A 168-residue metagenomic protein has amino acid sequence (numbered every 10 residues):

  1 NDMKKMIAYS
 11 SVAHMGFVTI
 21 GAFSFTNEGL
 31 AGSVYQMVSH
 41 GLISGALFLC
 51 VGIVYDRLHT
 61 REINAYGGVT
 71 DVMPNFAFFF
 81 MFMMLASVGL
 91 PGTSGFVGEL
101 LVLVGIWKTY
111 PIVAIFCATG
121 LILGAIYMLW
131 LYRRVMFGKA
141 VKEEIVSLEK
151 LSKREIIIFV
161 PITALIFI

Functional and structural regions predicted by a protein language model:
N1, S24-F25, H59: Short helix-capping/hinge motifs at transmembrane helix termini and TM-loop junctions
N1-V12, A31-V38: Hydrophobic alpha-helical membrane segments of integral membrane proteins
A8-H14, V18, I43-G124, I145-I166: Interfacial and helix-entry/exit segments of alpha-helical transmembrane bundles in multi-pass inner-membrane proteins
V18-V34, V38, G105-V113: Helix-coil boundary and interhelical linker segments in multi-pass alpha-helical membrane proteins
A22-F25, V88, Y132-V135: Transmembrane helix-loop junctions and nearby membrane-interface residues
A31, Y35, L47, L129 (+1 more regions): Hydrophobic face of alpha-helices
M128-E143: Transmembrane alpha-helical segments of integral membrane proteins
